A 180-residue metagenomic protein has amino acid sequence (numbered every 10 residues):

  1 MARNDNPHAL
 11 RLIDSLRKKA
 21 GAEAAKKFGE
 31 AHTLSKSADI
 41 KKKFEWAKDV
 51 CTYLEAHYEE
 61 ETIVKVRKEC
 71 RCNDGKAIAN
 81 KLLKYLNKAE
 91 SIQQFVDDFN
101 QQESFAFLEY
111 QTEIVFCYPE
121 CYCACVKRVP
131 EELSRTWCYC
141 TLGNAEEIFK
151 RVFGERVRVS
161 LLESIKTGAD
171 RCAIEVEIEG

Functional and structural regions predicted by a protein language model:
M1-R135, R158, E179-G180: N-terminal accessory segment detector
E109-Q111, T167-R171: Short Gly/Ser/Thr- and Asp/Glu-enriched loop/turn motifs at secondary-structure junctions
T136-F153: Active-site helix/loop of acyl-thioester processing domains in fatty-acid/polyketide metabolism, spanning hotdog-fold
E155-V157, D170: Short beta-strand or tight-loop elements that sit immediately N-terminal to catalytic metal-binding acidic residues
S160-I165: Short, solvent-exposed loop/turn elements at beta->coil junctions and helix N-caps that rim active or binding pockets
R171-G180: C-terminal edge-of-domain segments
